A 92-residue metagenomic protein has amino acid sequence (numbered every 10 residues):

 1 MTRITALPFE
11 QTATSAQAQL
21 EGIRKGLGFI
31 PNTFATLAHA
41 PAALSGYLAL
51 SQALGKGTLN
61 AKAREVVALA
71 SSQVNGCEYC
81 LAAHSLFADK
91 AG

Functional and structural regions predicted by a protein language model:
M1-G92: Hydrophobic alpha-helical segments
